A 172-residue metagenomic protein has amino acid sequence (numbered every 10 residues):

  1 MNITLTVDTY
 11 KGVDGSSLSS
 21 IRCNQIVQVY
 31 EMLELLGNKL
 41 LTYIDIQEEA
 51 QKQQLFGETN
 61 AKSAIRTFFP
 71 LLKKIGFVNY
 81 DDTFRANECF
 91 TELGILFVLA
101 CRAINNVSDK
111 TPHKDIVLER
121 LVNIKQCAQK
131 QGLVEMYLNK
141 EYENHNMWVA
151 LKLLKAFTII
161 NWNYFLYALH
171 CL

Functional and structural regions predicted by a protein language model:
M1-L172: Donor-sugar nucleotide-binding helix/loop cap in glycosyltransferases
